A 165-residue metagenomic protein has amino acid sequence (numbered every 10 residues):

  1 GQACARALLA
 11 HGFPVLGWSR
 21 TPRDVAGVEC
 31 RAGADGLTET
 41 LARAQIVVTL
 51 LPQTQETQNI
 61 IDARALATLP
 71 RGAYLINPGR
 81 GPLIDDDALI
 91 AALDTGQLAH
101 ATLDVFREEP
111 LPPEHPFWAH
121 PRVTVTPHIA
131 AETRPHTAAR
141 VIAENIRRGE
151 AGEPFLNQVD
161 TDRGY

Functional and structural regions predicted by a protein language model:
G1-L9: Glycine-rich adenosine-cofactor-binding loop
G1-Q2, R80-G81, H128: Alpha-helical hinge/cap motifs
G12: Short glycine-rich hinge loops at helix-strand junctions in the catalytic core of two-component histidine kinases
V15-G17: Short beta-strand "acidic-cap" motif of Rossmann-like dinucleotide-binding folds
T21-P116: Rossmann-like adenosine-cofactor binding region
D24, E109-Y165: C-terminal helix-to-coil terminal segments
